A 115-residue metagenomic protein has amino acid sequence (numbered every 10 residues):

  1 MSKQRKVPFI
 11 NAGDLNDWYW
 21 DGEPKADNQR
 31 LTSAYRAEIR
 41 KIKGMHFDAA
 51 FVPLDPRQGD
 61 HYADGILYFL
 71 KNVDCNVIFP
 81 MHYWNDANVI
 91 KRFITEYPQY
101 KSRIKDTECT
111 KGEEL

Functional and structural regions predicted by a protein language model:
M1-H46, K111-L115: Core dinuclear metal-dependent hydrolase active-site scaffold
F9-L15, E23-R30, A49-R57, N76-Y83 (+1 more regions): Active-site neighborhood of phospho(di)ester-bond hydrolases with catalytic His/Asp-centered motifs
D21, D60-Y62: Active-site-adjacent loop/helix micro-motif of nuclease/hydrolase catalytic cores
K41, Y62-L115: Binuclear metal-ion centers of metallo-dependent hydrolases, dominated by the metallo-beta-lactamase
